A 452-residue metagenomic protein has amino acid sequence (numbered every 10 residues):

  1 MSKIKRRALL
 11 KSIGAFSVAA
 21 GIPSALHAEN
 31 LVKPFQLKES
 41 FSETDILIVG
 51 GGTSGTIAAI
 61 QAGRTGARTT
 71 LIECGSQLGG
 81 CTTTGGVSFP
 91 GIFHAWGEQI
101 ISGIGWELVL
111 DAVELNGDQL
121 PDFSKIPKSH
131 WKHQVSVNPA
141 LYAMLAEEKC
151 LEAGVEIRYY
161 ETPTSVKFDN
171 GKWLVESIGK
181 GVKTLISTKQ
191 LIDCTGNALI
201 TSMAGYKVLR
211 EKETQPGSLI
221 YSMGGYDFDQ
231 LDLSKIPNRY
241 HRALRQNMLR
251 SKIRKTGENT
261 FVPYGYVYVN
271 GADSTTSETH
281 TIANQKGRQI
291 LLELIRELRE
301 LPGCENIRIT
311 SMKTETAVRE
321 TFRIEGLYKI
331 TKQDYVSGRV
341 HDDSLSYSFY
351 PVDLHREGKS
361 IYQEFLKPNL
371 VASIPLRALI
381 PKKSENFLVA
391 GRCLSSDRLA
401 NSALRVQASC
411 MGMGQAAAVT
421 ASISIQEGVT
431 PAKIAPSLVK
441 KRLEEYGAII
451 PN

Functional and structural regions predicted by a protein language model:
S2, A8-A28: N-terminal export signals
E29-E43: A short, basic/flexible loop-to-alpha-helix module at the beginning of a structural domain
S40-G52: Beta1/beta-strand and adjacent pyrophosphate-binding region of the FAD-binding site in flavoprotein oxidoreductases
G55: N-terminal Rossmann-fold NAD(P) dinucleotide-binding loop
Q61, A67-R68, C74-S165: Conserved N-terminal/central alpha/beta ligand/cofactor-binding core
C81-T82, A143, Y160, G179 (+2 more regions): Flavin (FAD/FMN)-binding glycine-rich loop and adjacent Rossmann-like elements that form
K167-T184: Conserved beta-strand-loop-beta-strand element in the redox core of flavoprotein oxidoreductases
